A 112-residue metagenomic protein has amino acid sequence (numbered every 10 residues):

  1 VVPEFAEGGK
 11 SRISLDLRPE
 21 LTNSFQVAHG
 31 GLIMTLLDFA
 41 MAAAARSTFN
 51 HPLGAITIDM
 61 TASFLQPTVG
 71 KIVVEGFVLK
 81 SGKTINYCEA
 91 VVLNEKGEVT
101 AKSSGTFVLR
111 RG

Functional and structural regions predicted by a protein language model:
V1-A28: Catalytic strand-loop segment that frames the active site of acyl-thioester-processing enzymes
E4-A6, L65, L79: Short beta-strand micro-motifs enriched in acidic
A28, L32-I33, T84: Gly/Ser/Thr-rich beta-alpha loop segments that engage phosphate groups in nucleotides
G31-H51: Active-site helix/loop of acyl-thioester processing domains in fatty-acid/polyketide metabolism, spanning hotdog-fold
H51, P67-V73, F77-G112: HotDog/MaoC-like acyl-thioester-processing domains
G54-I56: A short coil-to-beta-strand element that immediately follows conserved catalytic motifs
I58-D59, E89: Short, conserved loop-to-beta-strand elements that form functional interface hotspots
